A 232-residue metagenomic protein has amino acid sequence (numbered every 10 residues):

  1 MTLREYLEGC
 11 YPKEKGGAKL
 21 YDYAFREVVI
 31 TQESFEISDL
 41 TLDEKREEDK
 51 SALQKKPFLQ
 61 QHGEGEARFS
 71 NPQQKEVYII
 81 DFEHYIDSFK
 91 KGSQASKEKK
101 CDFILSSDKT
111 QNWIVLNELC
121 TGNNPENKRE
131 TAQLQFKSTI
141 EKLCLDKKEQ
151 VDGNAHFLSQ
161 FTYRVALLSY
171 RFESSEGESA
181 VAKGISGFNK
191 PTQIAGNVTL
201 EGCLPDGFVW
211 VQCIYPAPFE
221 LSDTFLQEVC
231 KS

Functional and structural regions predicted by a protein language model:
M1-Q94, A166-S232: C-terminal tail/extension regions appended to the core domain(s) of diverse proteins
R68-S70, I104-D108: A generic structural motif
Q94-A95, K109: Amphipathic alpha-helical interface segments
S96-K100: Short, flexible loop/turn motifs enriched in small residues
F103-L105, W113-T121: Conserved catalytic cores of phosphodiester-cleaving nucleases, focusing on short active-site segments
S107-Q111, R171-E173: Short, flexible beta-strand-to-coil junctions
N112-I114, T131-A132: Mid-length scaffold segments of soluble, non-membrane domains
E126-S175: Catalytic cores of nucleic-acid endonucleases
